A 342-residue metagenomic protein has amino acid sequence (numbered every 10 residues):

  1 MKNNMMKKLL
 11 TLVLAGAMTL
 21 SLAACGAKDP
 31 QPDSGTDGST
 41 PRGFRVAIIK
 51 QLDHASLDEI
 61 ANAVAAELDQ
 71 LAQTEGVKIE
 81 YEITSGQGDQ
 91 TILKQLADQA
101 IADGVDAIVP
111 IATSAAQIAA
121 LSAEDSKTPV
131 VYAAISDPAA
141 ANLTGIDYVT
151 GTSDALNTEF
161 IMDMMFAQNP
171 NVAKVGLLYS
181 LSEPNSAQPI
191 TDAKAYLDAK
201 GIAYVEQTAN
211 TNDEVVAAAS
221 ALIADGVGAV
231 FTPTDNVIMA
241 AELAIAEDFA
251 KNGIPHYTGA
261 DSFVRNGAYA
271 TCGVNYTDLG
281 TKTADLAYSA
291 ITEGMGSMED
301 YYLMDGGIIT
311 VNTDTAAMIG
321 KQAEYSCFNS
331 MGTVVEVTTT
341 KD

Functional and structural regions predicted by a protein language model:
L20-A24: C-terminal motif of bacterial Sec signal peptides marking the signal peptidase cleavage site
G26-K28: Bacterial signal peptide processing site
S39-A66, L71, E82-T91, S182-S186 (+1 more regions): Extracytoplasmic "Venus flytrap"
V46, V64, D154-K200, E299-A316: An alpha-beta-alpha
E82-N142, V227, D235-A250, I254-G259: Beta-alpha junction/loop-to-helix N-cap segments that form part of ligand/metal-binding clefts
P138-T144, T150-K174, V274-M295: Hydrophobic alpha-helical segments within soluble ligand-binding/sensing domains
P184-I254, A260: Pocket-lining segment of extracytoplasmic ligand-binding domains
S289-D342: Hinge/cleft segment of the Venus flytrap/periplasmic-binding protein
